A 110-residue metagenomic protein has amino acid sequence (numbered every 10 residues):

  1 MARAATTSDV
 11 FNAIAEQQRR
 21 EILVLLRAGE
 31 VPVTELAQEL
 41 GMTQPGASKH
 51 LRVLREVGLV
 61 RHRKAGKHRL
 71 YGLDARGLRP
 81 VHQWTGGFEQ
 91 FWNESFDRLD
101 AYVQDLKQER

Functional and structural regions predicted by a protein language model:
M1-T6, V24, R79-R110: Amphipathic alpha-helical dimerization/coiled-coil segments that flank or bridge DNA-binding/regulatory modules
A2-P45, H68-Q83: N-terminal helix-turn-helix DNA-binding core of bacterial DNA-binding proteins
I14-A15, Q44, G58, K64 (+1 more regions): Coiled-coil-like amphipathic alpha-helices with heptad-repeat character
Q38, K49, R55-E56: Alpha-helical residues within the helix-turn-helix
R55-A75: Beta-hairpin "wing" of winged helix-turn-helix
